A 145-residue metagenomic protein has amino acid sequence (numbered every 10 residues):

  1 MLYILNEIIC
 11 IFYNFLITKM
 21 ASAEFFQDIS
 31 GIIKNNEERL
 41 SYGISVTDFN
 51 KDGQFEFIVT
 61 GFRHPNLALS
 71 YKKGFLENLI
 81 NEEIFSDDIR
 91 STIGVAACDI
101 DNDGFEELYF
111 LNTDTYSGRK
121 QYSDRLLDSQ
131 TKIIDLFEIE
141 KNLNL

Functional and structural regions predicted by a protein language model:
M1-L2, M20: Eukaryotic N-terminal low-complexity, Ser/Thr- and Lys/Arg-rich leader segments that predominantly function as
F15-K19: Short hydrophobic alpha-helical membrane-anchoring segments
M20-L145: Beta-propeller-forming repeat regions
